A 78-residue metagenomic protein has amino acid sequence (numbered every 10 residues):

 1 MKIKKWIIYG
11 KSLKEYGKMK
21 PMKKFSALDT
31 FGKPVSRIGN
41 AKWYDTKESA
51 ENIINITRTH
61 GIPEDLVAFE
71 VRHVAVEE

Functional and structural regions predicted by a protein language model:
K2-N40: Short aromatic-glycine-(Arg/Gly/Cys) micro-motifs in beta-strand/loop hairpins
N40-E78: Short, mixed-charge low-complexity intrinsically disordered segments
